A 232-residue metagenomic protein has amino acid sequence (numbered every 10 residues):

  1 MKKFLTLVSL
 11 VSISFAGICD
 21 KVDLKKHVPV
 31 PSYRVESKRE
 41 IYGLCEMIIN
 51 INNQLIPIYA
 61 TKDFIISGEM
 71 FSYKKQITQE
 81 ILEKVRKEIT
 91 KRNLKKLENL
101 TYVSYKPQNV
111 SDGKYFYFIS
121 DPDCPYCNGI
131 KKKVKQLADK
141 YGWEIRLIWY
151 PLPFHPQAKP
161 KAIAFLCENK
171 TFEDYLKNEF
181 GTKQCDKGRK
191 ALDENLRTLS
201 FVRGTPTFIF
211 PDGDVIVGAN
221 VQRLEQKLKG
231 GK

Functional and structural regions predicted by a protein language model:
F4-I13: Sec-dependent N-terminal signal peptides
V11, E168-N169, G230-G231: Alpha-helix boundary/capping residues
G17-A158, K177-T205, A219-K232: Extracytoplasmic thiol/disulfide redox context detector
P160-K177: Acidic, Ser/Thr-rich peripheral helices and adjacent loops at domain boundaries
F165, I216-G218: Short acidic-hydrophobic, aromatic-tinged amphipathic segments that line or gate anion-handling sites
P211-D212: Short strand-turn-strand beta-turns centered on an Asx-Gly dipeptide
